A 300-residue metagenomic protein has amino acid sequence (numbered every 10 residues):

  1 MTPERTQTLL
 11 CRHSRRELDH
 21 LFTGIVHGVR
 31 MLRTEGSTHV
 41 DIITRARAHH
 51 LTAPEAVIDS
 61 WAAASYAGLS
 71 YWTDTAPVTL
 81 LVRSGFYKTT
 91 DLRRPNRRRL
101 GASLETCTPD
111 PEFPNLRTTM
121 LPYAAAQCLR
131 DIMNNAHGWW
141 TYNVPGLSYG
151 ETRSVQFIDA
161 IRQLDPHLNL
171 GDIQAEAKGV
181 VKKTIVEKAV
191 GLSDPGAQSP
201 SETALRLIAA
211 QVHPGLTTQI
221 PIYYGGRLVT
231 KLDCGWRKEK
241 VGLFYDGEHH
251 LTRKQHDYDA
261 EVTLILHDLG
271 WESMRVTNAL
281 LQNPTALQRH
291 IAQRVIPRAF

Functional and structural regions predicted by a protein language model:
M1-V180, F300: Short gly/ser-rich loop at a beta-strand->alpha-helix junction or flexible surface loop bordering the NTP-binding
R162-F300: Surface segments flanking catalytic/ligand-binding clefts of nucleic-acid enzymes
